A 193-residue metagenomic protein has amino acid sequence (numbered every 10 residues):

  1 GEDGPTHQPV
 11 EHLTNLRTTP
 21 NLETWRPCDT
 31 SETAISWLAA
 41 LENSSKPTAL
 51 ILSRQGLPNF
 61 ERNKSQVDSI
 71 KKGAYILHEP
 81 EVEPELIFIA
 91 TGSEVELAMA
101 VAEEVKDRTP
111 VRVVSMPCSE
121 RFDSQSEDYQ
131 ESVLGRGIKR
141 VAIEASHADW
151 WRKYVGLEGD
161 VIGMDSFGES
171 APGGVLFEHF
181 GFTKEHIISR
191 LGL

Functional and structural regions predicted by a protein language model:
G1-P9, T33, E42-L193: Thiamine diphosphate
P20-E23: Mobile "lid/hinge" segments at catalytic clefts and subdomain interfaces of large enzymes
C28: TRNA-recognition modules of translation machinery and tRNA-sensing kinases, especially anticodon-binding
